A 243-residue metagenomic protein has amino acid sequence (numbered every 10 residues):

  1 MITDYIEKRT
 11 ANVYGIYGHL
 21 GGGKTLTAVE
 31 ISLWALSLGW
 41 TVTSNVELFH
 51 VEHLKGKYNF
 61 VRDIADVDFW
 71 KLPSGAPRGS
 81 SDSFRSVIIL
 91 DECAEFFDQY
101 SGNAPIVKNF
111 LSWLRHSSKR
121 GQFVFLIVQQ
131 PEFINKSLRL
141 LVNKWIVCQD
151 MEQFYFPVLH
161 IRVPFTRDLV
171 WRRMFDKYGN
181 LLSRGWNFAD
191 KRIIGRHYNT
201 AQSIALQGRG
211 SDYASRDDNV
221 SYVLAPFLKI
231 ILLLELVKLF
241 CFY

Functional and structural regions predicted by a protein language model:
M1-K8: Pre-Walker A adenine-sensing motif
I16: Hydrophobic anchor at the beta1->P-loop junction of P-loop NTPases
K24-T25: Conserved lysine of the Walker
G39-W40, F84-V87, R120-L126: Loop/turn-to-beta-strand initiation segments
V51-L114: Conserved nucleotide-sensing/catalytic segment adjacent to the nucleotide-binding pocket in NTP-handling enzymes
C93-N180: Replace "adjacent to P-loop NTPase cores in ATP/GTP-dependent enzymes" with "adjacent to NTP-binding cores
I204-Y243: C-terminal single-pass membrane-anchor helix
